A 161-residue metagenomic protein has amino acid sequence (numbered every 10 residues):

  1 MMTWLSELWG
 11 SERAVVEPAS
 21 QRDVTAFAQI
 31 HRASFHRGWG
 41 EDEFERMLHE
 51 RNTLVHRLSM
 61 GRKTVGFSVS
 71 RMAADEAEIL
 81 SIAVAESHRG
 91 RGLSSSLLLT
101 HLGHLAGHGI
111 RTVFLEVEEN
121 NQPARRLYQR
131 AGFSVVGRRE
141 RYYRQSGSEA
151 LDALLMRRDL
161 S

Functional and structural regions predicted by a protein language model:
M2-T3, E116, Q129, S134-L151: Conserved catalytic-core motifs of GNAT/GCN5-like acyltransferases
T3-S11, P18-R91, S95-H108, R141 (+1 more regions): Acetyl-CoA-dependent GNAT
I79, V113-V117: Conserved hydrophobic beta-strand within the GNAT/NAT acetyltransferase core sheet that lines the active-site cleft
V84, E118-E119: Short amphipathic helical patch at the helix-1/turn junction of helix-turn-helix
L98, N121-A124, R141-G147: Short glycine/proline-centered loop/turn elements that form peptide/ligand docking sites
